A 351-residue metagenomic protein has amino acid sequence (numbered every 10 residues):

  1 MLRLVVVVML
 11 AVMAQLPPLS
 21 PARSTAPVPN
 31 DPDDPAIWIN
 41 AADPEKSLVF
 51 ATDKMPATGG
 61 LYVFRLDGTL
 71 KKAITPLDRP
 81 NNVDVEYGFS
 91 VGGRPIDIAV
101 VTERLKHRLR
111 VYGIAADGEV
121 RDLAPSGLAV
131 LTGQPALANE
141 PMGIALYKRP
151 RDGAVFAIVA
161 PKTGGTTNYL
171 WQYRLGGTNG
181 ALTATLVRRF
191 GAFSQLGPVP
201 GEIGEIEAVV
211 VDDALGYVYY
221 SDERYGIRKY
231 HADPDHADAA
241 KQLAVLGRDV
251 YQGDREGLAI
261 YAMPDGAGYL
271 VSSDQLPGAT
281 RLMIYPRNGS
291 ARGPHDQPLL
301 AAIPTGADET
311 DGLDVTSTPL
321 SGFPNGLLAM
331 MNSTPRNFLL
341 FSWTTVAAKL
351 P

Functional and structural regions predicted by a protein language model:
A22-G59, N81: Beta-strand-rich domains and repeat architectures in extracellular enzymes and scaffolds, especially beta-propellers
D31-E45, N82-P95, A138-V155, V199-G216 (+2 more regions): Structural signature of eukaryotic scaffold interfaces centered on beta-propeller domains
N40-A42, G88-V91, V111-D122, P150 (+5 more regions): Short loop/turn segments immediately following beta-strands, especially the blade-tip and inter-blade linker loops
L66-H107, L128-A129: Blade-loop segments of beta-propeller domains
L105-V155, V159-T163: Asp-box/WD-like beta-propeller blade repeats and closely related beta-sheet repeat scaffolds
A244-G257, R292-L320: Conserved blade-ending motifs and adjacent loop-strand segments that build the rim/top face of beta-propeller domains
V250-P298: Loop/turn-rich, solvent-exposed surfaces of beta-rich toroidal or solenoidal domains
G312-P351: Blade-level signature of beta-propeller repeat domains, shared across WD40, Kelch, NHL, RCC1 and BNR/Asp-box propellers
